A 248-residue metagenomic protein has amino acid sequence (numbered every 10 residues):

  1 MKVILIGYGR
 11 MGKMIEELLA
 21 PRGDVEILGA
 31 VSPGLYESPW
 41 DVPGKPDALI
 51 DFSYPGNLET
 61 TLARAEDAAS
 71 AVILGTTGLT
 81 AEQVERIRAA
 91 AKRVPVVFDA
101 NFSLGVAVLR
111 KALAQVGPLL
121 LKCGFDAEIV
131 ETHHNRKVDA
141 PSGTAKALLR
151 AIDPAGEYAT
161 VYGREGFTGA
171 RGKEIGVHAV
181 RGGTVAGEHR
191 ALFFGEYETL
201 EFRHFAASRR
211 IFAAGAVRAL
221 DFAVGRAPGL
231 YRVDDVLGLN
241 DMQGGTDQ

Functional and structural regions predicted by a protein language model:
K2, I6, R10-P43, C123-Q248: C-terminal substrate-binding/catalytic lobe of Rossmann-fold NAD(P)-dependent oxidoreductases
I6, F52-S53, G75-T76, D99 (+1 more regions): Structural motif
I27, V72-I73, P95-F98: Hydrophobic beta-strand scaffold residues
P33-Y36, T77-T80, F102: Short, acidic/turn-prone active-site loops that include or flank metal/cofactor- and phosphate-binding residues
D41-V42, A48, F52-G75, A81-A89: Rossmann-fold NAD(P) dinucleotide-binding segment
A63, T76-V97, A107-G117: Rossmann-fold NAD(P)-binding glycine/threonine-rich loop
A68, A90-V94, C123: Helix C-cap/helix->beta junction micro-motif
A91-D99, G195-F202: Glycine/charged-rich beta-loop-alpha catalytic/anionic-binding loops adjacent to active sites
